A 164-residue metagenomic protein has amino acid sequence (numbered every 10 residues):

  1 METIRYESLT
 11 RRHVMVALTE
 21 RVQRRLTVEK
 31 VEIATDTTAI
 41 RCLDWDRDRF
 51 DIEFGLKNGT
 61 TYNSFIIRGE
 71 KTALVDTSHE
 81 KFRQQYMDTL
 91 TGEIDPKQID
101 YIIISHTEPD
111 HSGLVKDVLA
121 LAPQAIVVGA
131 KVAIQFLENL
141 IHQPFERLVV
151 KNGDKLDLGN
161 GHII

Functional and structural regions predicted by a protein language model:
M1-R25: N-terminal amphipathic/basic-hydrophobic helices that include classical n-h-c signal peptides and signal-anchor
R11, A17-E20, L43-R47, I52-E53 (+5 more regions): A short linear-motif detector with a strong N-terminal bias
A17-T35, G129-I164: Metallo-beta-lactamase
K30-L90: Conserved beta-strand hairpin/beta-sheet module of binuclear metal-dependent hydrolase folds, prominently
R47, T107-S112, I134-L137, D154: Active-site environment of divalent metal-dependent phosphoester hydrolases
E70, K81-V128: Active-site metal-binding motif and surrounding structural segment of the metallo-beta-lactamase
